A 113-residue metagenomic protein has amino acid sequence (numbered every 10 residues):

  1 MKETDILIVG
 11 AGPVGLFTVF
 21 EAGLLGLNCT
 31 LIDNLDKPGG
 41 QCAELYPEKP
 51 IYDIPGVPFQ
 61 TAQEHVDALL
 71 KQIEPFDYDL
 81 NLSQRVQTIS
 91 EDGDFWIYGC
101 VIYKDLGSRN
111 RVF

Functional and structural regions predicted by a protein language model:
M1-V14: Beta1/beta-strand and adjacent pyrophosphate-binding region of the FAD-binding site in flavoprotein oxidoreductases
K2-T4, L25, L82, L106-G107: Residue-level preference for short coil/turn positions at secondary-structure junctions
L7-V9, G23-E44: Glycine-rich FAD pyrophosphate-binding loop
L7-V9, I97-Y98, Y103-F113: Short hydrophobic core segments
T30-I32, N81, V112: Hydrophobic/aromatic beta-strand patches that form the interior of the parallel beta-sheet core in alpha/beta enzyme
A43-G99: N-terminal Rossmann-like dinucleotide/flavin-binding domain of flavoprotein oxidoreductases that bind FAD/FMN
